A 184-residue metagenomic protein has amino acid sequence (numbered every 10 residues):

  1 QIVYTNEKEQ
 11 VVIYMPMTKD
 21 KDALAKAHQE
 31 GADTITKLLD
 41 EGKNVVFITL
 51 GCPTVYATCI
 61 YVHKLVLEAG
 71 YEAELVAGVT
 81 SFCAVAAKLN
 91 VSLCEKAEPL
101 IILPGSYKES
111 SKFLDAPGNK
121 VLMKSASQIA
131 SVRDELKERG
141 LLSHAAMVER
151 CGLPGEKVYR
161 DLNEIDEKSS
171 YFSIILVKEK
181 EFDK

Functional and structural regions predicted by a protein language model:
Q1-Y71, Y159, E164-I165, S173-I174 (+1 more regions): Class I S-adenosyl-L-methionine
V12, F47-T49, L75-G78, L122 (+1 more regions): General beta-strand structural signal in soluble alpha/beta enzymes
M15-M17, Y107, R150-G152: Residues that form or immediately flank small-molecule/cofactor binding pockets and catalytic motifs
T18, T80-C83, I129, L153-G155: Short gly/pro/ser/thr-enriched loop/turn and capping motifs at secondary-structure boundaries
G31-L38, G105-S111, Q128-L136: A short, acidic, amphipathic alpha-helical segment used as a generic capping/interface helix at domain edges
D40-K43, D115-K184: A contiguous loop/helix-start segment that scaffolds small-molecule binding in enzyme catalytic cores
T54-A116, D166, K180: Class I SAM-dependent methyltransferase SAM-binding "motif I" and its flanking Rossmann-like core
